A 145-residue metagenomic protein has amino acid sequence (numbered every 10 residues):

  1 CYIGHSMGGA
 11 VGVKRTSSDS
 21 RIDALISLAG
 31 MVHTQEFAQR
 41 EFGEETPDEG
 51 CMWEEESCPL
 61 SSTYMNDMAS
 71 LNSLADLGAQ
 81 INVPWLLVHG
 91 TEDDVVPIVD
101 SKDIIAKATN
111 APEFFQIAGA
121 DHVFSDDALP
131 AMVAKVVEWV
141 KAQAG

Functional and structural regions predicted by a protein language model:
G4-S6, G90: Conserved alpha/beta-hydrolase "nucleophile elbow" surrounding the catalytic nucleophile
K14-S62: Hydrolase active-site cap/lid region
P59-L77: Active-site nucleophile elbow and catalytic-triad environment of alpha/beta-hydrolase enzymes
Q80-I81, L87-H89, D93: Short beta-strand/loop motif that positions the catalytic acidic residue of the alpha/beta-hydrolase fold
P97-A106: Short alpha-helix in the alpha/beta-hydrolase fold that links the catalytic acid
A108-V123: Catalytic histidine neighborhood in serine/cysteine hydrolases with alpha/beta-hydrolase-type architecture
A120-V133: Catalytic histidine-centered segment of alpha/beta-hydrolase-like enzymes
K141-G145: Alpha/beta-hydrolase-fold serine-hydrolase catalytic core, especially in secreted/extracellular enzymes
